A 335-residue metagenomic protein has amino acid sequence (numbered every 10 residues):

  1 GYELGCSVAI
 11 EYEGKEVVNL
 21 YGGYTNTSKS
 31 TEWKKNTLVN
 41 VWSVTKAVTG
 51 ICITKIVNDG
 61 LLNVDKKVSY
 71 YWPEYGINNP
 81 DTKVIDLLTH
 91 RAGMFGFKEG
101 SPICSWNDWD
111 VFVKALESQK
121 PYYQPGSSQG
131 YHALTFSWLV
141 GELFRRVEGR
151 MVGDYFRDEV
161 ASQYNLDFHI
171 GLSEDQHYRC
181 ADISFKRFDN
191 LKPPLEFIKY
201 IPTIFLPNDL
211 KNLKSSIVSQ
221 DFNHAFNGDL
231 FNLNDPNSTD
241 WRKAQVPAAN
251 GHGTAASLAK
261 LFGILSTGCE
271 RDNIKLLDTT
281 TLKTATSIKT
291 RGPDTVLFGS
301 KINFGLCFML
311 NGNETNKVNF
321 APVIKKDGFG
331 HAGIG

Functional and structural regions predicted by a protein language model:
G1-W42, L61-K66: Short, conserved catalytic-motif segment at the N-terminal edge
S28, V113-Y122, N232-W241: The feature captures the short pre-catalytic strand/loop hairpin that immediately precedes and shapes the active-site
K34-N36, Q119-G126, F136-L139, S238-P247: Flexible glycine/proline-enriched surface loops and loop-helix/loop-strand junctions
K35, N40-V44, I56-G100, E117-S118 (+4 more regions): Active-site helix/loop module of the DD-peptidase/beta-lactamase fold, centered on the serine-lysine SxxK catalytic
H90, F136-L143, A249-E270: Active-site-proximal alpha-helical segments within enzyme catalytic domains
E99, K114, K120, P125-R145: Internal, well-ordered domain-core segments that constitute the primary functional module of diverse proteins
K186-A255, T286-G335: Active-site Gly/Thr loop motif
E270-T284, L297-G299: Short acidic alpha-helical/loop segments enriched in Asp/Glu that coordinate divalent cations
